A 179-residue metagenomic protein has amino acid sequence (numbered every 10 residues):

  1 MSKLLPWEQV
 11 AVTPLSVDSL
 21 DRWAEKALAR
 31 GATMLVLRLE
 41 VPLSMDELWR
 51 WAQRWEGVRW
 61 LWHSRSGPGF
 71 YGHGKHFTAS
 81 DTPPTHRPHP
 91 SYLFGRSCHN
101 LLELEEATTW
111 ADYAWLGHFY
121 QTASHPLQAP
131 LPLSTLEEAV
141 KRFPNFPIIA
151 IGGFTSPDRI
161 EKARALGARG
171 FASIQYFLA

Functional and structural regions predicted by a protein language model:
M1-K75, T82, R87-Y113, P144-F146 (+4 more regions): Conserved N-terminal beta1-alpha1 strand-loop-helix module at the mouth
T78, L116-G117: Flexible, Lys/Arg-rich cytosolic regulatory linkers and terminal tails that connect or flank
F119-Y120, Y176: Flexible glycine-rich beta->alpha loop in the catalytic core of nucleotide-sugar glycosyltransferases
Y120-P126: A short acidic, helix-capping loop that chelates divalent metal ions and anchors anionic groups
Q128-E137: Charged helix-capping and loop-helix junction motifs
E137-E138, E161: Active-site phosphate/pyrophosphate- and oxyanion-stabilizing loops and adjacent acidic/basic residues in soluble
G170: Active-site hotspot residues in diverse enzymes, especially metal/ion-binding acidic/histidine motifs
